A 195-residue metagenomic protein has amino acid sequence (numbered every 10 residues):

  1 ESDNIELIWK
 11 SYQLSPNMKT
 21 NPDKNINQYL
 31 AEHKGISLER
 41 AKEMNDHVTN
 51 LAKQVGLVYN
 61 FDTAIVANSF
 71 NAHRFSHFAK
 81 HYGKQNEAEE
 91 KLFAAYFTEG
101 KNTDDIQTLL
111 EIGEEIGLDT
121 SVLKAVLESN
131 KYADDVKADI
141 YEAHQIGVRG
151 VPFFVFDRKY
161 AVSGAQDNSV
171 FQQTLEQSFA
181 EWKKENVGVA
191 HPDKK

Functional and structural regions predicted by a protein language model:
E1-D3, W9, S76-K195: C-terminal cap of thioredoxin/glutaredoxin-like
E1-Y96, P192: Structural alpha/beta surface segment adjacent to cysteine/selenocysteine redox centers across thiol/disulfide enzymes
